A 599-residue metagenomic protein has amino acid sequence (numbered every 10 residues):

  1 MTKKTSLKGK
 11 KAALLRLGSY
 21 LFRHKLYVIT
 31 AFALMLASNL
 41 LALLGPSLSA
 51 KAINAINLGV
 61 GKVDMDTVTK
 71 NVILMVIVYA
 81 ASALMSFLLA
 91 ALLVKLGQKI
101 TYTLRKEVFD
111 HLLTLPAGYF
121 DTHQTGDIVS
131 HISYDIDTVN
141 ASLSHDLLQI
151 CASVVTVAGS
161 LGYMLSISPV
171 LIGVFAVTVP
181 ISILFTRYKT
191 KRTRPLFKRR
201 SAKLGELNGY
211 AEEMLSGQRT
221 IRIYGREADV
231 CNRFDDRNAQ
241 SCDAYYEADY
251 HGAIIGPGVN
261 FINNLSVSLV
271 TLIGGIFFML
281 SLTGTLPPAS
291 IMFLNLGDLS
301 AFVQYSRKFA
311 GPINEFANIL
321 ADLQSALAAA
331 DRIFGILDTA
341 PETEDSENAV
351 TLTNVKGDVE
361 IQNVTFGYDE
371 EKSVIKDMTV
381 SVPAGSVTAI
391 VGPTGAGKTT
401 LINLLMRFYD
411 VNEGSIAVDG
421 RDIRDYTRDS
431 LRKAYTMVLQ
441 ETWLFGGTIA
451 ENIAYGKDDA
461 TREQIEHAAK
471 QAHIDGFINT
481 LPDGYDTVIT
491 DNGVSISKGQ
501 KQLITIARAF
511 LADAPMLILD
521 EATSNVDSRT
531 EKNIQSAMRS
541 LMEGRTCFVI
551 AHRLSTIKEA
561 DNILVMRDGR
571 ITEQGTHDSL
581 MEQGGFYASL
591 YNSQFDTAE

Functional and structural regions predicted by a protein language model:
M1-L14, G118: Short, membrane-interfacial amphipathic segments enriched in basic
A13, L21, I53, V94 (+3 more regions): Juxtamembrane loop-to-helix connectors within ABC transporter transmembrane domains
R23, A117-G118, I136-L143, L147 (+6 more regions): An intracellular "coupling" helix at the cytosolic face of ABC transporter transmembrane type-1 domains
V28-L88, L92, L165-V170, S281-L296: Transmembrane helix-loop-helix hairpins at lipid-water interfaces of multipass membrane proteins, especially the type-1
L40, V78-G97, L148-V155, A176-R200 (+5 more regions): Alpha-helical transmembrane segments of multi-pass membrane proteins
L58, D64, Y163-V177, H251-D331 (+1 more regions): Helix-loop-helix
K99-G118, T125-S133, K198-Q240, A310-I319 (+1 more regions): Short cytosolic helices in intracellular loops of multi-pass membrane proteins
D345-S346, L352-E599: ABC-type nucleotide-binding domain
